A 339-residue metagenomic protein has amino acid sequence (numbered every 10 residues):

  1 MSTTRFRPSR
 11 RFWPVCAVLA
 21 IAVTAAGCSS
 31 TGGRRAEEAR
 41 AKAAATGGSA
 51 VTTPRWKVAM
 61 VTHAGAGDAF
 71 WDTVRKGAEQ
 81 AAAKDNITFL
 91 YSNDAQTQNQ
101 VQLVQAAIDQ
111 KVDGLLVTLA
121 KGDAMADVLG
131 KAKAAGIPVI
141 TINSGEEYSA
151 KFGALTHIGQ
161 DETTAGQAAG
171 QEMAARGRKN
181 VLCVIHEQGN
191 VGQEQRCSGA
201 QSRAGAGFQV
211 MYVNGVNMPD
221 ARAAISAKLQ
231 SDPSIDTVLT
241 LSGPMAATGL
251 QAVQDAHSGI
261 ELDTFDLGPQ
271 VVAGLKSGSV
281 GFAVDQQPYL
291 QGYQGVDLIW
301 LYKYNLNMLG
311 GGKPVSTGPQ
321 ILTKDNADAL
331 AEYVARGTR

Functional and structural regions predicted by a protein language model:
V23-G27: C-terminal motif of bacterial Sec signal peptides marking the signal peptidase cleavage site
S29, E37-P54, R203-A204, L290-R339: Hinge/cleft segment of the Venus flytrap/periplasmic-binding protein
A43-A81, D85, L90-Q102, L119-G122 (+3 more regions): Extracytoplasmic "Venus flytrap"
V58-M60, G65, A78, Q167-Y212 (+2 more regions): An alpha-beta-alpha
T88-K111, V210-D232, A246-T248: Structural motif
Q100, T156-V181, D220-R222, L267-V271 (+1 more regions): Hydrophobic alpha-helical segments within soluble ligand-binding/sensing domains
V117-K133, A200, N214-A273: Hydrophobic alpha-helical
D123-T164, G268-K276, V280-G281, A329-A331: Flexible loop/hinge segments that line or gate small-molecule binding clefts
